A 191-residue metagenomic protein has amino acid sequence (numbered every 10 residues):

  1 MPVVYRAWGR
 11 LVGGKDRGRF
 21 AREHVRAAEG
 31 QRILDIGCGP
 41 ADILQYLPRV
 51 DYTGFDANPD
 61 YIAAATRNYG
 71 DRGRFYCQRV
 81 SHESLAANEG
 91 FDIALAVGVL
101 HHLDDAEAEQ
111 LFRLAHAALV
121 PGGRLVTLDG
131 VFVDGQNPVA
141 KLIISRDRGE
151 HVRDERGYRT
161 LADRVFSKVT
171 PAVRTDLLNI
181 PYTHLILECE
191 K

Functional and structural regions predicted by a protein language model:
M1-A87, L103-Q110, L114, R124-K191: Class I (Rossmann-like) S-adenosyl-L-methionine-dependent methyltransferase catalytic domain, capturing the SAM-binding
L95: A conserved beta-strand element that flanks and buttresses the S-adenosyl-L-methionine
G98-H102: Short catalytic micro-motifs in class I SAM-dependent methyltransferases
A117: Short, surface-exposed basic-aromatic patches at helix termini and helix-loop junctions that form
